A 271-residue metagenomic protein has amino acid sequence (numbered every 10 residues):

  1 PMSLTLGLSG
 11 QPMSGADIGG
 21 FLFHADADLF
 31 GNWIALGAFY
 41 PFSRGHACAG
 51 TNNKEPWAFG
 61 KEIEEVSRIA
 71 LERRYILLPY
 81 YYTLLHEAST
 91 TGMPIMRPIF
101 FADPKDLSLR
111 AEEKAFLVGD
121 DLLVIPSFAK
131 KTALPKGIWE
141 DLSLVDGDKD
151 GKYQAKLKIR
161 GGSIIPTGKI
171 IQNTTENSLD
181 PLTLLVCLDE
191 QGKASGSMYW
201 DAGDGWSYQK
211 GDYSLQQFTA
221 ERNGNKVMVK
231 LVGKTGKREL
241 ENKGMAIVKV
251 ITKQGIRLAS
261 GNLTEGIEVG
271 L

Functional and structural regions predicted by a protein language model:
P1-Q154, K158: Catalytic-domain carbohydrate-binding cleft regions of carbohydrate-active enzymes
A129-K131, Q154, G224-M228, G266-E268: A generic structural signal for beta-strand entry/edge sites
T132-L144, M245-T264: Solvent-exposed beta-hairpin/edge-strand motifs
D150-Q154, S260-L271: Solvent-exposed, conformationally flexible loop/turn segments
I159-S260, G270-L271: Accessory, solvent-exposed terminal regions and/or long lumenal/extracellular loops of proteins
